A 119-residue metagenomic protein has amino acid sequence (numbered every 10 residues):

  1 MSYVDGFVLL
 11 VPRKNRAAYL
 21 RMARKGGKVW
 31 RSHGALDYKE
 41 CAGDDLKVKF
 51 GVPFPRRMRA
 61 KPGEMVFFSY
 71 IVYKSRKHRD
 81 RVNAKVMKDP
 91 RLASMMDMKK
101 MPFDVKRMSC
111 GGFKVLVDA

Functional and structural regions predicted by a protein language model:
M1-K25: Long, hydrophobic N-terminal alpha-helical segment
V4-V11, K49-V86, G111: Short, well-ordered beta-strand segments in beta-rich or mixed alpha/beta enzyme and ligand-binding folds
R13-N15, K77, L116: Residues that cap or initiate secondary-structure elements
A18-R31, V66-I71: Generic detector of contiguous secondary-structure segments
L20-G26, V82-D89: Short amphipathic alpha-helices in soluble, non-transmembrane regions that often serve as interface/regulatory elements
R31, A35-P62, K88-A119: Glycine-rich beta-strand-turn "strand-cap" elements at beta-sheet edges
